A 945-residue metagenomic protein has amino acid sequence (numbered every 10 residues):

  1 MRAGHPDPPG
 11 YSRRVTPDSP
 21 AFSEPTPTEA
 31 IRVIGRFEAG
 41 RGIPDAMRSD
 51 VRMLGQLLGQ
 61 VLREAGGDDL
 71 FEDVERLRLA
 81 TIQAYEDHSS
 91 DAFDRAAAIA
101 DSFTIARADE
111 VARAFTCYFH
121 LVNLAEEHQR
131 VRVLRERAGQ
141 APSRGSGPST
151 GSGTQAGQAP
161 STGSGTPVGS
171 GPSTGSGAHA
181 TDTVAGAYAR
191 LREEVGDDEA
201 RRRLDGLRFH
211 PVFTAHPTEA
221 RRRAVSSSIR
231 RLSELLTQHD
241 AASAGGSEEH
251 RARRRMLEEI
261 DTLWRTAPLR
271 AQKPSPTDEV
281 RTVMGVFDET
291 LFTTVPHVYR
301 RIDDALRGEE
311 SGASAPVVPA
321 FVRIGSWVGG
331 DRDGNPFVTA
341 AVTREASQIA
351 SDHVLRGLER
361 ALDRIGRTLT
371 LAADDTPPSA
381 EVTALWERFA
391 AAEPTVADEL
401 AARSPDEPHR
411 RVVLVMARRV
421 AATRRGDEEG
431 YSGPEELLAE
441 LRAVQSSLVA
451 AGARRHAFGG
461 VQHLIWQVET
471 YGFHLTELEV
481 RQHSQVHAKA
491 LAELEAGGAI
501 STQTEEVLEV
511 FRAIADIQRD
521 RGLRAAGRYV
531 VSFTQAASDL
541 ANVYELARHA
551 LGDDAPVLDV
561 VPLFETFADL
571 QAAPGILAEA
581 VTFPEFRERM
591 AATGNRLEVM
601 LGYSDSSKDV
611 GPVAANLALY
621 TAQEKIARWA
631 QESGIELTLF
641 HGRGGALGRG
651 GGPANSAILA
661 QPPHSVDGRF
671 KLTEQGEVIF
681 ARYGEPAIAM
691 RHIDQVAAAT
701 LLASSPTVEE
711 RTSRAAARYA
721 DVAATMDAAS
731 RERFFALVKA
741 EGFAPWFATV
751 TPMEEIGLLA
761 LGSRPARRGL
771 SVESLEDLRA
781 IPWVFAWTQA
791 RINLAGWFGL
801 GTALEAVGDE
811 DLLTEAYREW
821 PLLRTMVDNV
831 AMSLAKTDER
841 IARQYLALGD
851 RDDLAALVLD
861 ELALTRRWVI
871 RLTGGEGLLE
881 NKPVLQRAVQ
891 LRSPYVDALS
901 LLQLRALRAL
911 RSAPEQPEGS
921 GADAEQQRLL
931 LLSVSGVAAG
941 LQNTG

Functional and structural regions predicted by a protein language model:
P9-G145, T150, A156, P167-V168 (+8 more regions): Often metal-dependent polyanion-binding catalytic scaffolds in large enzymes
G59, Q623-S633, A863, R867-V869: Hydrophobic cores of alpha-helical transmembrane segments in multi-pass integral membrane proteins
E194-D197, L207-H210, T214, R222-T237 (+9 more regions): Structured alpha-helical segments in the cores of large, soluble enzyme domains
V338-L369, A550-M726, E732: Catalytic or ion-translocation cores adjacent to nucleophile or general acid/base/metal-coordination motifs in diverse
R403, R410-V412, R418, A422 (+7 more regions): Active-site cores of enzymes that catalyze phosphoryl transfer or operate on phosphate-rich substrates
S446, R521-R528, P556-D559, E636: Short, surface-exposed connector motifs at secondary-structure boundaries
Y719-S730, F734-R767: Active-site phosphate/pyrophosphate-binding segments
A748-G945: C-terminal accessory/interaction regions of large nucleic acid-associated machines
